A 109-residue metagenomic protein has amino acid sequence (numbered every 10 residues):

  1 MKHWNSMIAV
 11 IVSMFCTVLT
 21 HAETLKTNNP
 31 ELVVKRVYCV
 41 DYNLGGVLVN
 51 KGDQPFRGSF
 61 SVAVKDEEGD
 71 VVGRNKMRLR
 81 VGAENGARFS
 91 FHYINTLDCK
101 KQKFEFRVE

Functional and structural regions predicted by a protein language model:
M1-I8: Bacterial N-terminal signal peptides that target proteins for export
A9-T17: Bacterial N-terminal signal peptides
L19-V40: Transition segment at domain starts
T27-P30, H92-E109: Terminal connector regions
V40-G46: Structural beta-strand segments of beta-rich domains
L48-Q54: Asparagine-centered strand-capping/turn motif at beta-strand->loop junctions
F56-S61, G73-N75: Short, hydrophobic/aromatic beta-strand segments
D70-D98: Intrinsically disordered, low-complexity Pro/Gly/Ser/Thr-rich segments with frequent PxxP/GP/PP motifs and embedded
